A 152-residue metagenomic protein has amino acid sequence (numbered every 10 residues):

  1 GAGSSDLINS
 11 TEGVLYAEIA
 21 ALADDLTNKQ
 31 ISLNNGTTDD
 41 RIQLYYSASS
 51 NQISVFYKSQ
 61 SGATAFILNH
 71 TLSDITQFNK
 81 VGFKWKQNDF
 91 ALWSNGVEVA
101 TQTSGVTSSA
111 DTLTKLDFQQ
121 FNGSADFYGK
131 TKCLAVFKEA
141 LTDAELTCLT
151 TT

Functional and structural regions predicted by a protein language model:
G1-E12, I67-L72, N122: Short surface loop/edge beta-strand patches of beta-sandwich-type extracellular domains that form ligand-contact sites
G1-T11, D24-T27, V99, K132-T152: Extended recognition patches within non-cytosolic domains
I8-L22, I42, Q77-N79, T131-L134: A carbohydrate-recognition surface predominantly in extracellular/luminal proteins
S32-F56: Glycan-recognition/cleft segments
Y57-K80: Short, aromatic/His-centered strand-loop micro-motif at the edge of beta-sheets
T76-S94: Short tryptophan-centered beta-strand motifs in secreted/extracellular beta-sheet-rich domains of glycan-recognition
N95-K115: Short, solvent-exposed beta-strand-to-loop segments that form ligand-recognition rims of beta-rich domains
D111-V136: Extracellular glycan-interaction patches encoded by glycine-rich segments
